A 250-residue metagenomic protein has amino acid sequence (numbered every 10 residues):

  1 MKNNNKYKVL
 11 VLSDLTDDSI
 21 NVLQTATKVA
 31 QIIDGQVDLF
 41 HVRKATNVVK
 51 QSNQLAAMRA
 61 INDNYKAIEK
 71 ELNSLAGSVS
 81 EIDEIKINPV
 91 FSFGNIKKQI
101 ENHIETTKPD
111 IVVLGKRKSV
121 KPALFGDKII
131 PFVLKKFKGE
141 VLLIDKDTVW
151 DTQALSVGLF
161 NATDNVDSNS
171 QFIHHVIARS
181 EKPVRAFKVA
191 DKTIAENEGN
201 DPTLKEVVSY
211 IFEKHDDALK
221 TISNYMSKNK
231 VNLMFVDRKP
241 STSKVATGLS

Functional and structural regions predicted by a protein language model:
K2-A56, A154-F212, V231-L233: Small/aliphatic-rich secondary-structure junction motif
N5, Q99-V149, M226-S250: Gly/Ser-rich helix-loop-strand patches that form or flank binding pockets for ribonucleotide-derived cofactors
V48, K220-T221, T242-A246: Short active-site-adjacent structural elements
A57-K70: A short acidic, glycine-rich active-site loop that binds or catalyzes chemistry on phosphate/adenosine moieties
L75-A76, I129, A195-K205, A246-S250: Short, aromatic/basic amphipathic alpha-helical patches
E81-N88, T203-S209: A short helix-to-beta-strand connector/capping loop
F91-Q99, D217-A218: Charged docking surfaces used in two-component/phosphorelay signaling
H215-S227: A short, acidic, amphipathic alpha-helical segment used as a generic capping/interface helix at domain edges
